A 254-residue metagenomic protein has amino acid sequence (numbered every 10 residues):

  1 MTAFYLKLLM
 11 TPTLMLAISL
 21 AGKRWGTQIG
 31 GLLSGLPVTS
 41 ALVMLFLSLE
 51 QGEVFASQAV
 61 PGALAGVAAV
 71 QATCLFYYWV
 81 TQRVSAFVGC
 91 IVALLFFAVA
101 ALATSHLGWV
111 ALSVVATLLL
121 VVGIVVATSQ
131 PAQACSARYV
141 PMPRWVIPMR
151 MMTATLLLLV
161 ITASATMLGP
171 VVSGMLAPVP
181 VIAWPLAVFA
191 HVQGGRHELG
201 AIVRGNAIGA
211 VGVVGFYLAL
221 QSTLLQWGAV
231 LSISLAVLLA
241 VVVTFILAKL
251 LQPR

Functional and structural regions predicted by a protein language model:
M1-T11, L33-S34, Q51-A69, V110-V121 (+2 more regions): Structural signature of hydrophobic alpha-helical transmembrane segments
L14-T27, Q71-V84, A127-R138, A187-H197 (+1 more regions): C-terminal ends of transmembrane helices
I18-R24, G30-L36, L47, Y78 (+3 more regions): A structural feature that tracks compact, well-ordered secondary-structure segments with a strong bias toward
Q28-P37, V84-L95, L112-L119, Y139-T153 (+1 more regions): Cytoplasmic-side transmembrane-helix entry/capping segments in multi-pass membrane proteins
S34-E50, V214: A generic, lipid-embedded transmembrane alpha helix
L47, A101-S113, T155-M167, V213-A229: Hydrophobic alpha-helical transmembrane segments in multi-pass integral membrane proteins
E53-A65, A72-V115: Membrane-interface helix-loop-helix junctions at boundaries between adjacent transmembrane segments
Q130-V172: Selected transmembrane alpha-helices and immediately adjacent juxtamembrane segments of polytopic inner-membrane
